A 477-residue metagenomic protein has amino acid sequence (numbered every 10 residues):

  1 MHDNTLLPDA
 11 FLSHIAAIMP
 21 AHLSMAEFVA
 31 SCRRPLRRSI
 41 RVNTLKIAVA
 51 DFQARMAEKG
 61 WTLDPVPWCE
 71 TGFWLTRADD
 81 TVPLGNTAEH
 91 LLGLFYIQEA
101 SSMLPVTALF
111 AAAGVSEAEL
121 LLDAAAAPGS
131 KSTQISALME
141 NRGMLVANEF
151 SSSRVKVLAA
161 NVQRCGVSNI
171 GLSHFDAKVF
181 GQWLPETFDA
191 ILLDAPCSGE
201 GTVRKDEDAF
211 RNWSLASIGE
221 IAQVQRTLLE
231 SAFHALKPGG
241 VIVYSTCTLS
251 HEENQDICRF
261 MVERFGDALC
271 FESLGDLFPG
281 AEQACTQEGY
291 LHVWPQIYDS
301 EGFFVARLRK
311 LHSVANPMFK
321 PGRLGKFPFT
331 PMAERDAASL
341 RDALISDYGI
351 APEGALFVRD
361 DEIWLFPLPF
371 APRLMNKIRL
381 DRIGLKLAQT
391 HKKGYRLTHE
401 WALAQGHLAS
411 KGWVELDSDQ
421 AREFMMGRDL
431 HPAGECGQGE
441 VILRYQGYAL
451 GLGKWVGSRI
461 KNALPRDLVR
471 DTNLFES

Functional and structural regions predicted by a protein language model:
M1-P20, A26-R38, V42-K59, L311-S477: Polybasic, low-complexity RNA-engagement segments
S116-A127, V146: Conserved class I S-adenosyl-L-methionine
S116-E117, V179-L192: A short acidic, Gly/Pro-enriched loop at the edge of an enzyme's catalytic core that lines a small-molecule cofactor
P128-N141: Conserved SAM-binding loop of SAM-dependent methyltransferases across substrates and taxa, primarily the Class I
M139-E140, L236-P238: Helix-to-beta-strand junctions that scaffold the AdoMet/dcAdoMet cofactor pocket in Class I SAM-dependent enzymes
N148-P185: S-adenosyl-L-methionine
S153, D189-S231, C247-Q255, D276-P279: Mobile active-site "lid"/loop adjacent to the S-adenosyl-L-methionine
F188, Q223, V241-Y244, L249-P369: Class I S-adenosyl-L-methionine
